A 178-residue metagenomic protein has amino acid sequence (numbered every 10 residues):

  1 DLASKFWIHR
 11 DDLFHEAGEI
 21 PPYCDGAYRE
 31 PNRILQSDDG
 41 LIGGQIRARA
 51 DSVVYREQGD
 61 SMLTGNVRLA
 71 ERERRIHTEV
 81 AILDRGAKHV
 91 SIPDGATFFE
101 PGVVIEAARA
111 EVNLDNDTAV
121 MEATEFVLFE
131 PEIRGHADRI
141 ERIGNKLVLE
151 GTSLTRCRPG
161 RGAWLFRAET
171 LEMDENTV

Functional and structural regions predicted by a protein language model:
D1-V178: Structural signature for solvent-exposed beta-strand/loop edge elements and short helix-capping sites, enriched
